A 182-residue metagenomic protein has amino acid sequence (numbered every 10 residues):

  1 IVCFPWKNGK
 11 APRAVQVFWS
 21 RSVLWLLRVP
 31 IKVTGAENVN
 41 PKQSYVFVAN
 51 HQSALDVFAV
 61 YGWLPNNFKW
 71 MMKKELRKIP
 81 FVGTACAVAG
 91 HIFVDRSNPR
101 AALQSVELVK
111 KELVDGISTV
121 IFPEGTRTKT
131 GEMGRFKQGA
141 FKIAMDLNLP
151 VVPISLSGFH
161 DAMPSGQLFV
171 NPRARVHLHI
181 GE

Functional and structural regions predicted by a protein language model:
C3-V17, L24-R28, N40-P99: Catalytic core of membrane glycerolipid acyltransferases/transacylases, capturing the structured, soluble-facing
L27-T34, A102-L103, H160-M163: Short gly/ser/thr-rich secondary-structure transition/capping motifs
V33, F47, W70-M71, L178-I180: Generic preference for hydrophobic
A36-P41, V170-N171: A short beta-turn/loop motif at secondary-structure boundaries
S44-V46, S118-F122: Residue-level preference for the first positions of well-ordered beta-strands
H51-S53, E124-T128: Short glycine-rich anion-binding loops that position phosphate/pyrophosphate groups of nucleotides and phosphorylated
F81-T84, V114-V120, K129-E182: A cross-family acyltransferase "interaction/gating" segment
A101-K110: Anionic-ligand binding region
